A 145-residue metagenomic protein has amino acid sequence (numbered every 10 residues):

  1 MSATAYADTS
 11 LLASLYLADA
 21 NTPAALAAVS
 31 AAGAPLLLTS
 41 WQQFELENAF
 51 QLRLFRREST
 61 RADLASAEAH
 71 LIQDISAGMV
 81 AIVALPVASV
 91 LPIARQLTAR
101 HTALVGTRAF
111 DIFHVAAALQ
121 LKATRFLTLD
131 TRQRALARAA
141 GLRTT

Functional and structural regions predicted by a protein language model:
M1-S66, T131, A140-R143: Short, well-structured N-terminal submotif of metal-dependent ribonuclease cores
T22, A34-P35, A77-A81, L104 (+2 more regions): A general structural signal for well-ordered secondary-structure junctions
T39, L85-V87, T145: Conserved beta-strand termini and adjacent loop/short-helix elements that scaffold enzyme active sites in alpha/beta
Q43-T98: Active-site-proximal, substrate-binding regions of enzyme catalytic domains and RNA-binding/basic surfaces
V80-A135: Active-site neighborhoods of divalent-metal-dependent phosphate/nucleic-acid chemistry enzymes
